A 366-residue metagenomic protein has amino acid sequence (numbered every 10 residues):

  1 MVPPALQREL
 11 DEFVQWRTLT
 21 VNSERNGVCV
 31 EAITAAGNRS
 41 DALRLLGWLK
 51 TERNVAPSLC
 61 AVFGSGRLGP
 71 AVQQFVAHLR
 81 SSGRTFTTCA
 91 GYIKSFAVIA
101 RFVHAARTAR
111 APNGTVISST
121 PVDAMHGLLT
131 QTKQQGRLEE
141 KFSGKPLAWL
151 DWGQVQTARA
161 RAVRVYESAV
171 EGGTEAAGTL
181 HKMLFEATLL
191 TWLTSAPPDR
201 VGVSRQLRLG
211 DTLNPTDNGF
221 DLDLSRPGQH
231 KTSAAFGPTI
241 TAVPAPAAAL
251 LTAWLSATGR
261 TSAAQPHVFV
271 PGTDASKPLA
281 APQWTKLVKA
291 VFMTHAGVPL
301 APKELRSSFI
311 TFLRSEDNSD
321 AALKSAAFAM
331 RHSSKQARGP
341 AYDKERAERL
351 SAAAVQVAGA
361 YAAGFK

Functional and structural regions predicted by a protein language model:
M1-G153, E175, L300, A321-F328 (+2 more regions): Charge-rich, intrinsically disordered N-terminal extensions that act as flexible nucleic-acid engagement or regulatory
V103-R107, K182-E186, T191-D211, E316-D320 (+1 more regions): A short, glycine-centered helix-capping/turn motif at helix boundaries that positions DNA-contacting or catalytic
K133-S168, S233-A245, A263-Q265: DNA breakage-rejoining catalytic core of tyrosine-based enzymes
G153-G202: Basic, Lys/Arg- and aromatic-enriched nucleic-acid-binding interface segment
E167, Q206-A249: Conserved tyrosine-mediated DNA breakage-rejoining catalytic core shared by Y-recombinases
A242-P299, E304-L305, F309, R314: Active-site/catalytic core of tyrosine-dependent DNA strand-transfer enzymes
E304-S333: C-terminal catalytic core of tyrosine-transesterase DNA break-rejoin enzymes
F328-A362: Catalytic-site neighborhood detector that most strongly recognizes the C-terminal catalytic loop/helix of tyrosine
